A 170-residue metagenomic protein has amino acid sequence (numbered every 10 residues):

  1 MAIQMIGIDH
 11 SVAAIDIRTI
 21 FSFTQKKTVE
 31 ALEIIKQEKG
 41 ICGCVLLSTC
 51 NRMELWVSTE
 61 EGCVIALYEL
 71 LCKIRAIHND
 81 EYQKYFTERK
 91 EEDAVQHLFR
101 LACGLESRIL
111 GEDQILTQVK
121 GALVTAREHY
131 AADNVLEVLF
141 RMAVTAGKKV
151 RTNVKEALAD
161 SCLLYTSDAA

Functional and structural regions predicted by a protein language model:
M1-N153, A157: N-terminal ligand-binding/catalytic initiation module
A159-S161: Polybasic "coupling" helices that flank or enter modular domains
Y165-A170: Conserved small/polar residues in nucleotide/adenosyl-binding loops
